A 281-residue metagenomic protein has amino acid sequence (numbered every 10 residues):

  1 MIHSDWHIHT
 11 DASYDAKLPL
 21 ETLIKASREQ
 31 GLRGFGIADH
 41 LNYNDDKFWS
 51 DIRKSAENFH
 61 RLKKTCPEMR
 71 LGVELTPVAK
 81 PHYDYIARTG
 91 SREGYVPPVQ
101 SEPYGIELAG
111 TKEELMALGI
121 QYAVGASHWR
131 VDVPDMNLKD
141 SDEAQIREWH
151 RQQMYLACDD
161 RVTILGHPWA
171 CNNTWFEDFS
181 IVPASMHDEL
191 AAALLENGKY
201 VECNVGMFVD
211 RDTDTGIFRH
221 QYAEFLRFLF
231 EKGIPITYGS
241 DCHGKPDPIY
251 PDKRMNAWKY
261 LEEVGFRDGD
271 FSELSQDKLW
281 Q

Functional and structural regions predicted by a protein language model:
M1-E107, W175, F179-L190, V205-M207 (+5 more regions): An N-terminally biased module of ancient metal coordination in phosphate/nucleic-acid-related enzymes
M1-H3, L32, C66, I120 (+4 more regions): A general structural motif
D11-Y14, A117, Y122-K232, C242 (+1 more regions): Domain-core and long-helix interface of multi-subunit machines
T22, L108-K112, R151-Q152, A223: A generic local structural motif
T76-Q145: Hydrophobic alpha-helical segments and helix pairs
R92, V96, K112-Q121, D159-R161 (+2 more regions): Structural recognition of alpha->loop->beta junctions
